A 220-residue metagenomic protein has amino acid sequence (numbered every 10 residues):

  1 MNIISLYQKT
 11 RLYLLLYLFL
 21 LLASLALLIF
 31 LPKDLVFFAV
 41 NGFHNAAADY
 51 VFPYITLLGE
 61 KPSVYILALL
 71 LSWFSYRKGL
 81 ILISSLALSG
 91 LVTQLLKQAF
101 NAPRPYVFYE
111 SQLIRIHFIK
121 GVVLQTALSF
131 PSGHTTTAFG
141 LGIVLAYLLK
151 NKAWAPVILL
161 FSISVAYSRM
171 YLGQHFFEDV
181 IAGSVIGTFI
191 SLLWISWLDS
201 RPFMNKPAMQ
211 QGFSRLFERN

Functional and structural regions predicted by a protein language model:
M1-V64, K97-L124, R219: N-terminal transmembrane-helix/juxtamembrane module of multi-pass inner/ER membrane proteins
I3, I114-N220: Membrane-embedded catalytic cores of phosphoryl/pyrophosphoryl-handling enzymes
L12-L14, L67-L95: Interfacial segments of alpha-helical transmembrane regions
L18-L22, L82, L86-L91, V180 (+2 more regions): Alpha-helical transmembrane spans of integral membrane proteins, capturing the lipid-embedded, hydrophobic core of TM
A23-L27, L88-L95, F161-G173: Aromatic-anchored segments of alpha-helical transmembrane domains
F37, S72, T93-N101, A146 (+2 more regions): Membrane-water interface at transmembrane helix exits
A46-A48, S75-G79, K150-P156: Membrane-helix interface segments
T56-S75, H134-T137: Hydrophobic alpha-helical transmembrane segments
